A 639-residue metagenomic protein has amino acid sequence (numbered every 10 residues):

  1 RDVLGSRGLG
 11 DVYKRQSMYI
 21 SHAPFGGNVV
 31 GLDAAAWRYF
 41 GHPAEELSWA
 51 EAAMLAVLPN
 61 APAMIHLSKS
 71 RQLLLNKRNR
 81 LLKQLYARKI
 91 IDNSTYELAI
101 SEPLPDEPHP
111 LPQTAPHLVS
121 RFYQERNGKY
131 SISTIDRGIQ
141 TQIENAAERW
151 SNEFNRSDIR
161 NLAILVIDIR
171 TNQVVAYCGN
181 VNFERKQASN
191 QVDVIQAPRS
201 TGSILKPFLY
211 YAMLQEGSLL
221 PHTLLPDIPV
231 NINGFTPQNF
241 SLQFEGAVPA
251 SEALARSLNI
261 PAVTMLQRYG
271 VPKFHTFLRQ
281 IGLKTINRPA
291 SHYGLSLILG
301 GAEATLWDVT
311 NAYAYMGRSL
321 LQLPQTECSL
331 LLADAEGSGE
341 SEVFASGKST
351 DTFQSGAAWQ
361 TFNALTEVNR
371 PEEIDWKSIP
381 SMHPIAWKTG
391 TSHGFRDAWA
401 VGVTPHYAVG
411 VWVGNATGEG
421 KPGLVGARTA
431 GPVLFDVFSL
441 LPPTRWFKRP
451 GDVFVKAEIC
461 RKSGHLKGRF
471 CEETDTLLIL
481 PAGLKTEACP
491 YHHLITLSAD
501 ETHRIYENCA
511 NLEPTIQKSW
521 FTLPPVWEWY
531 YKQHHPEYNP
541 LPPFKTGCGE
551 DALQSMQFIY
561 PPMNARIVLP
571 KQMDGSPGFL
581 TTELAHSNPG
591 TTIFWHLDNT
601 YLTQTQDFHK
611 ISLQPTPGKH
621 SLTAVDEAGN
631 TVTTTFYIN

Functional and structural regions predicted by a protein language model:
R1, S6, G10-N145, C178 (+6 more regions): Non-catalytic, structured segments within soluble enzyme domains
S6, P108-Q124, L219-F274, A335-E367: Conserved catalytic neighborhood of penicillin-recognizing serine enzymes
D11, I135, L162-I164, L225-V230 (+3 more regions): Active-site-adjacent helix/loop patches that line small-molecule binding or acyl-intermediate pockets
V30-D33, D92-E97, A188-Q191, L214-I232 (+2 more regions): Short, well-structured active-site flanking segments
L74, P103-L104, L165, L283-F353 (+3 more regions): Active-site-proximal helix/loop microenvironment of the serine DD-peptidase/beta-lactamase transpeptidase fold
L85, I143, N172, D193-L225 (+6 more regions): Active-site SXXK
L162-S203, F208-A212, M316-G317, Q322 (+3 more regions): Active-site beta-strand/loop architecture of penicillin-binding DD-peptidases
N233, E342-G347, I385-N639: Soluble, non-transmembrane domains of envelope/secretory-pathway proteins that act on or interact with carbohydrate
